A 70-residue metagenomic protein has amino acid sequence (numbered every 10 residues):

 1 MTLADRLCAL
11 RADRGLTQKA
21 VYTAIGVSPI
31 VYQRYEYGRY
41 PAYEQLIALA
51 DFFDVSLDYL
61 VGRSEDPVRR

Functional and structural regions predicted by a protein language model:
L3, R14, R39-A42: Flexible coil/turn residues that form the inter-helical turn or adjacent wing/linker of helix-turn-helix
D5-A24, A48: Short basic helix-loop element that most often maps to the first helix and adjoining turn of HTH DNA-binding modules
L7, V21-Y22, Y32-Y35, L60: Conserved hydrophobic/aromatic packing and binding residues within compact polymer-binding modules
A9-D13, V61-R70: Short, charged recognition helix plus adjacent turn of helix-turn-helix-like nucleic-acid-binding domains
I25-P41: Recognition helix of helix-turn-helix/homeodomain-like DNA-binding domains that insert into the DNA major groove
E36, F53, V61-S64: DNA major-groove recognition helix of helix-turn-helix
G38-D51, P67-R69: Short, basic-rich loop-to-helix N-cap that marks the start of a DNA-contacting helix
